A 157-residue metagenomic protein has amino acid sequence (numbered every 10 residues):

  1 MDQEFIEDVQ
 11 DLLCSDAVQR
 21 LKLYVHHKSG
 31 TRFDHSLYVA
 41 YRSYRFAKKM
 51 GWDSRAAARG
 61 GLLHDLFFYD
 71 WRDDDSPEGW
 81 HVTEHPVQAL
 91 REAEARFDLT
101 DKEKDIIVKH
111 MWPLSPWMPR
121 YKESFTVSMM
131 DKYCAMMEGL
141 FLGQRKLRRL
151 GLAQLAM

Functional and structural regions predicted by a protein language model:
M1-M157: Metal-dependent phosphohydrolase cores
